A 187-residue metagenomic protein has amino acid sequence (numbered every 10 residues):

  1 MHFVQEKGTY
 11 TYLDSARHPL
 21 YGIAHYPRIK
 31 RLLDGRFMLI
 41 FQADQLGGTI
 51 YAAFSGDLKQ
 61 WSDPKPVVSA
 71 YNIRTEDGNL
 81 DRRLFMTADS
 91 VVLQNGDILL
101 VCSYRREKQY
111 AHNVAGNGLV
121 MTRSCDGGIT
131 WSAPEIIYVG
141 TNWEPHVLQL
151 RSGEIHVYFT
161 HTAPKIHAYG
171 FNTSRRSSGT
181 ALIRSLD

Functional and structural regions predicted by a protein language model:
M1-L20, I29-R31, F37, S55: An edge-strand/N-cap motif at the start of beta-rich repeat modules
M1-Y10, A53-V67, T122-A133, I183-D187: Asp-box/BNR beta-propeller loop motif
R17-G22, N79-R82, I136-G140: Surface loop/turn motifs at the tips and blade-to-blade linkers of beta-strand repeat domains
Y26, T49-A52, G56-D97, Y104: Blade-loop segments of beta-propeller domains
P27, A53, A88, L119-T122 (+2 more regions): Membrane-embedded beta-strands of outer-membrane beta-barrel proteins, especially the hydrophobic/small aromatic
R28-Q45, T87-H112, E144-T173: Hydrophobic core segments of beta-strands in well-ordered, beta-rich domains
D34, Q60, P66, N72 (+6 more regions): Disulfide-stabilized cysteine-rich extracellular repeat microdomains
G47-T49, G116-G118, R176-T180: A detector of repeated loop/turn-to-beta-strand junctions in beta-rich toroidal repeat architectures
